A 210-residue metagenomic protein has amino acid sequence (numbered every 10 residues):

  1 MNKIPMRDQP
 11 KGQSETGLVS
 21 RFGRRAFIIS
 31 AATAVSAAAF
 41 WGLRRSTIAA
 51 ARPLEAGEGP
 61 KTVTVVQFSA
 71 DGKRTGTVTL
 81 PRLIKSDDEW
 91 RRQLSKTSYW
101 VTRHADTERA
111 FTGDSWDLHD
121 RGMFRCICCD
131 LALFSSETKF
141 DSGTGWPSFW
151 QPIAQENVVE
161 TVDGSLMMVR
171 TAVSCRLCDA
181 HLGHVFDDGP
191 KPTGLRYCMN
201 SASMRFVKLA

Functional and structural regions predicted by a protein language model:
M1-F22: N-terminal secretory signal peptides
G17, S30-A31, T79-P81, E89 (+1 more regions): Alpha-helical interaction segments
F22-W41: N-terminal export leaders
W41-K85, R92: C-terminal segment of N-terminal export signals and the immediately downstream linker at the start of the mature
R82-K85, R91, V101-R125, L131-A210: A short Gly-Trp-Pro
S98: Structured DNA-binding interfaces in DNA transaction proteins
